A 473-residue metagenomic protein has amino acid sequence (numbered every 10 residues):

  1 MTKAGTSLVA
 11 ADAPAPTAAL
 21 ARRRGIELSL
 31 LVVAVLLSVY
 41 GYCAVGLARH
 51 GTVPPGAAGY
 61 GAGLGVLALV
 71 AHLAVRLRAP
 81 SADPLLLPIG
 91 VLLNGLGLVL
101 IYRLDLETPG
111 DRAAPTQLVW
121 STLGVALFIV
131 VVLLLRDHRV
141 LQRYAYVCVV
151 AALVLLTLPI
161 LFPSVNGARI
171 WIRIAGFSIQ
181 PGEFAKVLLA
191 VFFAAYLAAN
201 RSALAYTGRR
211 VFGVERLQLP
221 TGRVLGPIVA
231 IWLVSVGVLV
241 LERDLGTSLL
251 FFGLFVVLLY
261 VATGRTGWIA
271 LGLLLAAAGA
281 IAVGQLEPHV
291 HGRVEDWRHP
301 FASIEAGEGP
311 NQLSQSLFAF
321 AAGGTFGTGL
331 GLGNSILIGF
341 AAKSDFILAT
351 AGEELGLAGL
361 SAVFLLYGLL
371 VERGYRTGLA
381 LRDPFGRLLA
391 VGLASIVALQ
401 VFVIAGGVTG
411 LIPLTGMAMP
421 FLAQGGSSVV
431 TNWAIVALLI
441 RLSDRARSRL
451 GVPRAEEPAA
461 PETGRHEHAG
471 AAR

Functional and structural regions predicted by a protein language model:
D12-L64, L69-E242, A405-P420, Q424 (+2 more regions): Membrane-helix boundary/helix-loop-helix interface segments in multi-pass membrane proteins
L69-L73, F192, I281, Q285-H289 (+4 more regions): Transmembrane alpha-helix boundary/anchor motif
L123, V363-L370: Transmembrane alpha-helices of multi-pass, membrane-embedded glycan-processing enzymes that use lipid-linked
V165-W171, A175-S178, W268-V363, R382-L389: Hydrophobic, glycine- and aromatic-enriched re-entrant/interface helices and adjoining loop segments
G222-Q285: Hydrophobic alpha-helical segments of polytopic membrane proteins
L241, L245, L249, G327 (+2 more regions): Hydrophobic alpha-helical segments of membrane proteins
L249-W268, N334-G359, G416-V430: Interfacial segments of multi-pass membrane proteins
Y375-G416, L422: Loop-to-helix entry and N-terminal half of a specific, functionally important transmembrane alpha helix in multi-pass
